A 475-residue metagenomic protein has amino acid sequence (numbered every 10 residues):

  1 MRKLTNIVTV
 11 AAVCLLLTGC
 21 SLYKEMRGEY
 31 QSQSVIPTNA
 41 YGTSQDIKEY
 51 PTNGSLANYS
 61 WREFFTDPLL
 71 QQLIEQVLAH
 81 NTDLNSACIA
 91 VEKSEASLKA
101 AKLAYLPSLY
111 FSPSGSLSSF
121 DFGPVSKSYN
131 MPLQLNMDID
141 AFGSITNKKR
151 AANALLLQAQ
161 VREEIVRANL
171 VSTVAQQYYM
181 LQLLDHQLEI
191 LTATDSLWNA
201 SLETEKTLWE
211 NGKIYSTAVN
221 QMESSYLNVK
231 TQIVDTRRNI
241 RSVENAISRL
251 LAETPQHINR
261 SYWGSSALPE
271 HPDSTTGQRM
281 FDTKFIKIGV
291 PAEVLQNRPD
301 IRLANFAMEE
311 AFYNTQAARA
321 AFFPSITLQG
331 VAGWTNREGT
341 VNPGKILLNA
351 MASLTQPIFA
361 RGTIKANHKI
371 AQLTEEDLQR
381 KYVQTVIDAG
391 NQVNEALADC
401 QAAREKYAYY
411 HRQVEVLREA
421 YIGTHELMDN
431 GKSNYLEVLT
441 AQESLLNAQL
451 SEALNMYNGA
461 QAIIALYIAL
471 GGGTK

Functional and structural regions predicted by a protein language model:
R2-A79, R237-Q296, I468-K475: Terminal intrinsically disordered/low-complexity segments used for targeting and assembly
F65-S112, K127, Q134, D138 (+1 more regions): Intrinsically disordered, glycine/charged-rich N-terminal periplasmic/extracytoplasmic linker segments that lie
L70-Q72, S128-P132, Q176, Q221 (+1 more regions): Transmembrane beta-barrel architecture of outer-membrane proteins
I74, P132-Q134, Y178, P291 (+2 more regions): Membrane-embedded beta-strand positions in outer-membrane beta-barrel channels/transporters
N85, Y105-K127, N136-N169, D185-Q187 (+5 more regions): Small/polar (Gly/Ser/Thr/Ala-rich) solvent-exposed segments that form structured loops/beta-strands/short helices used
S86-A101, V166, S172-I190, A200 (+7 more regions): Amphipathic alpha-helical coiled-coil segments
A154, V161-V290, D399, G423 (+1 more regions): Periplasmic alpha-helical coiled-coil/stalk elements that build and connect Gram-negative outer-membrane
T236, P299-D300, L378, N455: Metallo-beta-lactamase
